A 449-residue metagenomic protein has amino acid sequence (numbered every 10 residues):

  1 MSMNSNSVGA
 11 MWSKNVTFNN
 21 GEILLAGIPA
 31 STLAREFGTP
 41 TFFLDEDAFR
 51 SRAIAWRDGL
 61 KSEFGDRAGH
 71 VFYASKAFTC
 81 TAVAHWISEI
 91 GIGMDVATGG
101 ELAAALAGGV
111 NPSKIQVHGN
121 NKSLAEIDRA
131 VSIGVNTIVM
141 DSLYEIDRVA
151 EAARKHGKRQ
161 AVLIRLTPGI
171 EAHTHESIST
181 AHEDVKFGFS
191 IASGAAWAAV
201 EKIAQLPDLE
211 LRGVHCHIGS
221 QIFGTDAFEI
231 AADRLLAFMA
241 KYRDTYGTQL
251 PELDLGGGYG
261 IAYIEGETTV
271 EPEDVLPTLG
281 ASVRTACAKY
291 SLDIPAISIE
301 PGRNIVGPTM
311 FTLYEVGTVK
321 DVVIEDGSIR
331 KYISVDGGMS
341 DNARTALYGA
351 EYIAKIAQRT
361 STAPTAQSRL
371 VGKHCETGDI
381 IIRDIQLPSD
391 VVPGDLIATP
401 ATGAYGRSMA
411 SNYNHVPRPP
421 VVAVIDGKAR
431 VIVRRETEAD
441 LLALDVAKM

Functional and structural regions predicted by a protein language model:
M1-A161, W197, Q205-L206, E210 (+4 more regions): A charged N-terminal "starter" segment
S2-M11, G169-K320, L387, N414 (+1 more regions): Active-site loop/helix belt of alpha/beta enzymes
P29, D45-A48, R52, W56 (+23 more regions): General structural feature for long, well-ordered alpha-helical segments within catalytic domains of soluble enzymes
E63, N111-S113, H156-K158, L206-L209 (+5 more regions): Secondary-structure transition/capping motifs at alpha-helix termini and the adjoining loop/turn into the next element
A74, A161-T167, H215-H217, D254-G256 (+2 more regions): Short beta-strand segments
A77-T79, G100, N121-S123, S142-Y144 (+7 more regions): Active-site-proximal loop/turn and secondary-structure-junction residues that shape catalytic pockets, frequently
T278, R284, A288, L292-M449: Charged (often Lys/Glu-rich) extended helix/loop segments that serve as interaction or gating elements
